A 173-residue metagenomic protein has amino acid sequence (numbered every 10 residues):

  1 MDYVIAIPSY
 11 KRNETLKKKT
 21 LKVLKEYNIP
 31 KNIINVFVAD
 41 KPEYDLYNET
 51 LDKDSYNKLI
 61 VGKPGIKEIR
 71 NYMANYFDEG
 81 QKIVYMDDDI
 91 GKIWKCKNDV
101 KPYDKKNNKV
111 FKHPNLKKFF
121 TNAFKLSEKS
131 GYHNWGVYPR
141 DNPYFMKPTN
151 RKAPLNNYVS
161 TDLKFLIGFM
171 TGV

Functional and structural regions predicted by a protein language model:
D2, K31-I33, G80, G131-Y132: A general structural motif
D2-I7, L24, N32-V36: Hydrophobic targeting segments
I7-N28, E43-T50: Short, well-formed alpha-helical segments that are part of the catalytic scaffolds of diverse glycosyltransferases
Y10-R12, G65, D89-G91, R140-P143: Short, solvent-exposed loop/turn segments at secondary-structure junctions
K18-K22, K67-Y72, T121: Short alpha-helical segments and helix-capping/turn motifs at coil-helix boundaries
N32-D40, W135-G136: Short, hydrophobic beta-strand segments that form beta-sheet elements in well-ordered domains
F37-M86, G91-N108, K112-N115: Active-site-proximal specificity loops/subdomain of glycosyltransferases
K92-V173: Conserved catalytic core of nucleotide-sugar-dependent glycosyltransferases
